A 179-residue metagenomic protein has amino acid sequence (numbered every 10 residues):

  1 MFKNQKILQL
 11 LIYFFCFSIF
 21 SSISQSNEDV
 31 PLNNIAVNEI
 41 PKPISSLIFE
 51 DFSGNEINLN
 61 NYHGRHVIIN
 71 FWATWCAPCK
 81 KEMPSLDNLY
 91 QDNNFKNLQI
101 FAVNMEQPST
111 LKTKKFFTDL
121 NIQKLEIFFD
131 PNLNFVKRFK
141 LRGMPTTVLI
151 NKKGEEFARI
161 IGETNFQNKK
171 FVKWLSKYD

Functional and structural regions predicted by a protein language model:
F2-L11: Bacterial N-terminal signal peptides that target proteins for export
L11-I19: Bacterial N-terminal signal peptides
I19-D29: Bacterial Sec-dependent signal peptides at the C-terminal "C-region" and cleavage site
N27-L59: N-terminal "domain-start" segment that seeds a small globular fold
N58-K80, L86: Short active-site neighborhood of thiol/selenol oxidoreductases, capturing the structured segment around
K81-L120, P131-K137: Structural microenvironment flanking redox-active thiols in thiol-disulfide oxidoreductases
K115-Q123, D130-S176: Thiol/disulfide oxidoreductase modules built on the thioredoxin-like
